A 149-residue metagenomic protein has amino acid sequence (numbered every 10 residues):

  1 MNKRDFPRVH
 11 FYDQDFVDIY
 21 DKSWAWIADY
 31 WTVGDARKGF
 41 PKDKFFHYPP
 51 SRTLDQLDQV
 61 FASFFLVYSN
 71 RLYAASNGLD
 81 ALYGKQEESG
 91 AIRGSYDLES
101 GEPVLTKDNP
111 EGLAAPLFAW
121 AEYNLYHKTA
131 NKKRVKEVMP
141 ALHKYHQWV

Functional and structural regions predicted by a protein language model:
M1-L54, N77, A81: Low-complexity, Ser/Thr/Pro/Gly-enriched N-terminal "stalk/linker" regions
R52-V149: Aromatic-rich carbohydrate-recognition surfaces in CAZymes
